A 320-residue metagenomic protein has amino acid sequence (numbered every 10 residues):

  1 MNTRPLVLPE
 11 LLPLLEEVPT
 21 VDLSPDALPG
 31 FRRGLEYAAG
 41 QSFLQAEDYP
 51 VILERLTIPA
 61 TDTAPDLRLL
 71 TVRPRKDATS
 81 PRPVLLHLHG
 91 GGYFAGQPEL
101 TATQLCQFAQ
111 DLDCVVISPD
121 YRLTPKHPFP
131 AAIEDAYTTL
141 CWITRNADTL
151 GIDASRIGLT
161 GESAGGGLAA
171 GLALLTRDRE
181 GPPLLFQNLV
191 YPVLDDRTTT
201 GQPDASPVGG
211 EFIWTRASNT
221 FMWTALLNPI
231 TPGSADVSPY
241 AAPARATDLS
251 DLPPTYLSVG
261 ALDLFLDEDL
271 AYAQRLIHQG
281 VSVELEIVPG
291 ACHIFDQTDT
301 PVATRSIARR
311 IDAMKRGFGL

Functional and structural regions predicted by a protein language model:
M1-P74, P232-G233, P301, R305 (+1 more regions): A glycine/proline-hinged amphipathic helix-loop "lid/cap" segment that gates access to hydrophobic ligand pockets
T61, L69-P81, A244-L249: Short beta-strand-to-loop junctions in surface cap/lid or active-site-entrance loops
P81-G91: Short beta-strand element of the alpha/beta-hydrolase
E99-P119: Short amphipathic alpha-helix adjacent to the substrate-entry channel of hydrolases
H127-T149, R310: Alpha/beta-hydrolase active-site loop
T144-L159, R179: Gly/Ser-rich "nucleophile elbow"/oxyanion-hole loop immediately N-terminal to the catalytic nucleophile in hydrolases
A154-R156, A170-L320: Alpha/beta hydrolase fold serine-hydrolase catalytic domain that processes acyl esters and thioesters
G161, G165, A169: Gly/Ala-rich beta-loop-alpha elbow adjacent to hydrolase catalytic centers
